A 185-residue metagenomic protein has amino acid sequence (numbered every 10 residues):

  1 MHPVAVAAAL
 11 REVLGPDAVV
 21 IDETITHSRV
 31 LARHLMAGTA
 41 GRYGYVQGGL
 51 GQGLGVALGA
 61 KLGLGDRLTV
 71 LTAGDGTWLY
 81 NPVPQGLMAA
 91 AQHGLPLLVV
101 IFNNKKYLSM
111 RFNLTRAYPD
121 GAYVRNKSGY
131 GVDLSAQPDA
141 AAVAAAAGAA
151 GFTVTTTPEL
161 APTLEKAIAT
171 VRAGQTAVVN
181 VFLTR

Functional and structural regions predicted by a protein language model:
M1-L64: Active-site diphosphate/adenylate-binding microenvironment
H2-L10, P16, H27, Q52 (+4 more regions): General structural feature for long, well-ordered alpha-helical segments within catalytic domains of soluble enzymes
L10, E23-I25, V46-Q47, G74-G76 (+5 more regions): Fold-independent oxyanion-binding glycine-rich loops and adjacent beta-strand/coil segments at enzyme active sites
S28-R29, G49-Q52, W78-L79, K105-S109: Short gly/pro/ser/thr-enriched loop/turn and capping motifs at secondary-structure boundaries
V30-M36, P82-P84, S109-L114: Short acidic, glycine/serine/threonine-rich loops at helix termini
G59-K61, A89, V143: Hydrophobic/aromatic ligand-binding patch that stacks against planar heteroaromatic rings of cofactors or nucleotides
D66-Y80, L97-F102: A short, small-residue-rich loop immediately preceding and capping a beta-strand
Q92-R185: Thiamine diphosphate
